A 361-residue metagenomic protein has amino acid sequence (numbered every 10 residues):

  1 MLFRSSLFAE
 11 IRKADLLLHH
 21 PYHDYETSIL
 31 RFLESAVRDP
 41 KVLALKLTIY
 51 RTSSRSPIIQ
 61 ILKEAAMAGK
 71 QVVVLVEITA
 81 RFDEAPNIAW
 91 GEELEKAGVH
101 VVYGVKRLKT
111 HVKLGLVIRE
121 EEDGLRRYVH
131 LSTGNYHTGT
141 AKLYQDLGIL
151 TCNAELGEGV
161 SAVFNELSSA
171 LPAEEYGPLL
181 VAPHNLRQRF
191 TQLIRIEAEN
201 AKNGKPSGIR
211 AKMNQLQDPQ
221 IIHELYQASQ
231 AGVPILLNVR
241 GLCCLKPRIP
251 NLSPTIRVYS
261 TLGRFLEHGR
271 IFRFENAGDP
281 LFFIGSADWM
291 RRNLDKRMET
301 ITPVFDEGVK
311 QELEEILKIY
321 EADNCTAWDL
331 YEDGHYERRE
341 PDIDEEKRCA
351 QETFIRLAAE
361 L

Functional and structural regions predicted by a protein language model:
M1-I209, D218, Q227-A231, C243-L361: N-terminal localization/anchoring segments of enzymes in phospholipid and broader phosphate metabolism
N214: Cofactor-pocket helix-loop regions in the catalytic cores of large enzyme subunits
P234-N238: Hydrophobic alpha/beta core scaffold segments
